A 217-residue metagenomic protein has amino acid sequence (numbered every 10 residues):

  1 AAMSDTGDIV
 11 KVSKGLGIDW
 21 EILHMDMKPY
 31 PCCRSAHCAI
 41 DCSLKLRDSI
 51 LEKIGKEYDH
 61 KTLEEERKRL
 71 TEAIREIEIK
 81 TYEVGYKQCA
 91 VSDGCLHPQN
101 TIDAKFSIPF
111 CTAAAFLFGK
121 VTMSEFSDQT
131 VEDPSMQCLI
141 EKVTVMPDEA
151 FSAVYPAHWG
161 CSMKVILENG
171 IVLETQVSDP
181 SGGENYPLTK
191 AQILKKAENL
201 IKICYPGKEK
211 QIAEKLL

Functional and structural regions predicted by a protein language model:
A1-L217: Terminal-appendage/accessory-domain detector
